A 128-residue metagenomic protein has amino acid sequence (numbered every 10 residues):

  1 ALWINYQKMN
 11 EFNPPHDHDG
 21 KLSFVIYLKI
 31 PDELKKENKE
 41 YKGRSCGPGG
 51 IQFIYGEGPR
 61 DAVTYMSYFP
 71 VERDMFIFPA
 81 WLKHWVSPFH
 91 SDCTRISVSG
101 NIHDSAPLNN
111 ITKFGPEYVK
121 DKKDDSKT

Functional and structural regions predicted by a protein language model:
A1-I77, W85-S87, C93-I96, D104-T112: Catalytic core of non-heme Fe(II) oxygenases with the double-stranded beta-helix
G100-T128: Double-stranded beta-helix
